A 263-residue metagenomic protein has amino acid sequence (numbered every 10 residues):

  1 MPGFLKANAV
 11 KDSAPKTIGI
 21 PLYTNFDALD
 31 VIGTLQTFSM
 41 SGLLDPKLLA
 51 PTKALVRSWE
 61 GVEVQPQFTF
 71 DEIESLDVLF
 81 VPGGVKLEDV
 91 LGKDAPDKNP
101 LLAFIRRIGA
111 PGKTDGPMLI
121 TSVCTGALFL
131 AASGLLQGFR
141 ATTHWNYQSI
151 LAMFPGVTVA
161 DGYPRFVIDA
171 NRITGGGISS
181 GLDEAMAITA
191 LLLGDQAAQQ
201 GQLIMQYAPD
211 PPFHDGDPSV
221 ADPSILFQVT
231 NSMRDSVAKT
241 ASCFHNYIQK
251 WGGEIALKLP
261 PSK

Functional and structural regions predicted by a protein language model:
M1-I120, A127-A131, S149, T158-G162 (+1 more regions): Extended, subdomain-level signal for the structured scaffold at the beginning of enzyme domains
P15-G19, R140, N171: Residues that mark the start of a beta-strand
Y23, A170, T174-G177, A190: Glycine- and other small-residue-rich loops at beta-strand/loop junctions that grip anionic moieties
P96, T142, G176: A short glycine-/small-residue-rich loop at the edge of a beta-strand within enzyme catalytic domains
T114-D115, V167-I173: Short pre-catalytic strand/loop immediately N-terminal to key active-site residues, enriched for Gly-Thr
I120-T121, T142, A160, I173: Structural detector of well-ordered beta-strand residues that form the stable sheet scaffold of enzyme domains
A127, I173-M186: Active-site-proximal catalytic alpha-helix in oxidoreductases
L136-F166: A conserved active-site-flanking secondary-structure segment within enzyme catalytic domains
